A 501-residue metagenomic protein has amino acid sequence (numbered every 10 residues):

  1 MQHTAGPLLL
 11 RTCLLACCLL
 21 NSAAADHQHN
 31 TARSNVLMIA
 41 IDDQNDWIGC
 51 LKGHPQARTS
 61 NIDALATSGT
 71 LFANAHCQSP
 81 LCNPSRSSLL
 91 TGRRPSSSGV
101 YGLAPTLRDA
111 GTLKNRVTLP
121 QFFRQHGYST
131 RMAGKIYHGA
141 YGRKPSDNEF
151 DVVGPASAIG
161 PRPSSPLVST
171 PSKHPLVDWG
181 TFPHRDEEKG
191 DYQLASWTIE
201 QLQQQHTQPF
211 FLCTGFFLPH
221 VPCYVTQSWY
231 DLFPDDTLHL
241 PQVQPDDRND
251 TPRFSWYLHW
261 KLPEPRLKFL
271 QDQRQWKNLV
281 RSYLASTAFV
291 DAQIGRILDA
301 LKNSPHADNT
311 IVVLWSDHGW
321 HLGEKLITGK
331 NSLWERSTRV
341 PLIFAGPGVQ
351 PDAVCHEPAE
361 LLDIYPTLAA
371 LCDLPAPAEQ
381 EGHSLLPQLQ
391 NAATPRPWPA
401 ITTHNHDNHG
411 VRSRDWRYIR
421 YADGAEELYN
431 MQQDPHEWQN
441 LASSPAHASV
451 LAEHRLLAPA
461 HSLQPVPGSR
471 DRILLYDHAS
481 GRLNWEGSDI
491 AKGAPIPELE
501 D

Functional and structural regions predicted by a protein language model:
M1-C13: Bacterial N-terminal signal peptides that target proteins for export
R11-N21: Bacterial N-terminal signal peptides
L19, A23-Y421, A425-E426, P435-L456 (+1 more regions): Formylglycine-dependent sulfatase
P445-H478: A contiguous, mid-protein "functional segment" used to position or interact with cofactors/ions or partner subunits
